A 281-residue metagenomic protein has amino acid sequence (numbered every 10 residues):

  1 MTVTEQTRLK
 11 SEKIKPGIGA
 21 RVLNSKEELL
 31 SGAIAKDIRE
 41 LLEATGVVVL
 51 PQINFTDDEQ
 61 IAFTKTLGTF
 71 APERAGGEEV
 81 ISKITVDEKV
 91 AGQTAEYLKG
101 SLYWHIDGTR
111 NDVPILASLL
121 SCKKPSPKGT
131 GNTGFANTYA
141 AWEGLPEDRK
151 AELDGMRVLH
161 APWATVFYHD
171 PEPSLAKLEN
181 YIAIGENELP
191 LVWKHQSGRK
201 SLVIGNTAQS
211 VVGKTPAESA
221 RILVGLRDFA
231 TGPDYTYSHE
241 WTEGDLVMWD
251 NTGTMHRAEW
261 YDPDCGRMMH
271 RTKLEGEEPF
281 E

Functional and structural regions predicted by a protein language model:
T2-L246, N251-E281: Non-heme Fe(II) oxygenase catalytic core, chiefly the N-lobe of the double-stranded beta-helix
